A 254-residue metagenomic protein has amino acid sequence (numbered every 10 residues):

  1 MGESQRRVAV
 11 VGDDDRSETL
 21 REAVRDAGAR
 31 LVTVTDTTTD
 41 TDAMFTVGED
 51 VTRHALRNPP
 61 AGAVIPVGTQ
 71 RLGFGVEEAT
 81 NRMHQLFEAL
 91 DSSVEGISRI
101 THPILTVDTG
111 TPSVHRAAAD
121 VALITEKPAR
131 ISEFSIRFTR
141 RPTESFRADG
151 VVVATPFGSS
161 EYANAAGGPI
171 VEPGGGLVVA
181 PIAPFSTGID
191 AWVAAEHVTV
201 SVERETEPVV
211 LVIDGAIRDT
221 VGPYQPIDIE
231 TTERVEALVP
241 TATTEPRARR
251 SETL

Functional and structural regions predicted by a protein language model:
G2-T37, T69-G150, F157-L254: Catalytic phosphate-donor-binding core of small-molecule kinases
V34-N58: Short, well-ordered secondary-structure micro-motifs within conserved domains or adaptor modules
D40-D42, G62, D149: Conserved acidic residues
T46, P66, V153: Redox-cofactor binding/interface segments in oxidoreductases and associated redox assembly factors
H54-R71: A short, gly/pro- and small-residue-rich
